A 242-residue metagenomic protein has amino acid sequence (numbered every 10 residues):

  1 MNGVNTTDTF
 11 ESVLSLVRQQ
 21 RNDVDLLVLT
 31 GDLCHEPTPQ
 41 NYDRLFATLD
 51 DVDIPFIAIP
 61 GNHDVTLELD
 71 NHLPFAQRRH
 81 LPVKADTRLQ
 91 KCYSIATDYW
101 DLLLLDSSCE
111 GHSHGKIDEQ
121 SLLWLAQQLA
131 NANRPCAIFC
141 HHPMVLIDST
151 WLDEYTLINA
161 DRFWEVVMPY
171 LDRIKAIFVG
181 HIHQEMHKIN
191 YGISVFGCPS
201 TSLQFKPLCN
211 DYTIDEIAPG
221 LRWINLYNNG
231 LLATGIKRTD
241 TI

Functional and structural regions predicted by a protein language model:
M1, G31-L33, N62-D64, S107-C109 (+3 more regions): Active-site metal-binding loops of divalent metal-dependent hydrolases
M1, L67, G111-S113, L146-T150 (+1 more regions): A short acidic, helix-capping loop that chelates divalent metal ions and anchors anionic groups
M1-N5, S149-T156, N210-Y212: Short glycine-enriched, charge-decorated loop/helix-capping segments at active-site entrances that position
M1-R44, Q90-K91, N131, I147: N-terminal active-site segment of His-dependent metallophosphoesterases
T7-E11, E165-M168, R173, M186-I242: Binuclear metal-dependent phosphoesterase catalytic core
V13-L26, H114-S194, G230-L232: His/acidic metal-ligating clusters that form di-metal
L27, F56, L102, C136-A137: Hydrophobic beta-strand anchors of alpha/beta hydrolase catalytic cores
T38-A126, A130, N159-I174, P199 (+3 more regions): Extended active-site neighborhood of metal-dependent phosphoesterases/phosphodiesterases
